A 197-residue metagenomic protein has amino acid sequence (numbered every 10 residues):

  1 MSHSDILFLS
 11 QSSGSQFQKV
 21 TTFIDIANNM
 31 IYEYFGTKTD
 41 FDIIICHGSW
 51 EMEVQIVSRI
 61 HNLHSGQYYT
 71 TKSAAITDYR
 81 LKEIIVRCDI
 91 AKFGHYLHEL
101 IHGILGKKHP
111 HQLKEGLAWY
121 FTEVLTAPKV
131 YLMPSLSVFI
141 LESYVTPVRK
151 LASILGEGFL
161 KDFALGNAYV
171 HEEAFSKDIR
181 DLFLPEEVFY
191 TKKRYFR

Functional and structural regions predicted by a protein language model:
M1-S15: N-terminal low-structure segments adjacent to metalloprotease catalytic domains across cellular compartments
S4, F8, P134-R197: Pan-zinc metallopeptidase signature
S12-I90, P110: Auxiliary, metal-adjacent structural segments of Zn-dependent hydrolase domains
F23, A27, K92, Y96 (+2 more regions): Stable alpha-helical elements in mature extracytoplasmic
I26, M30, L117, P147-L151: Amphipathic alpha-helical segments that form well-ordered structural scaffolds and often line/cohere around active
A91-H95, K108, Y195-R197: A generic hydrophobic-helix recognition signal that picks specific residues within alpha-helical hydrophobic
G94-K107, A118-W119: Active-site recognition of the HExxH zinc-binding catalytic motif
K107-T146: Post-HExxH zinc-binding segment in Zn-dependent metallohydrolases
